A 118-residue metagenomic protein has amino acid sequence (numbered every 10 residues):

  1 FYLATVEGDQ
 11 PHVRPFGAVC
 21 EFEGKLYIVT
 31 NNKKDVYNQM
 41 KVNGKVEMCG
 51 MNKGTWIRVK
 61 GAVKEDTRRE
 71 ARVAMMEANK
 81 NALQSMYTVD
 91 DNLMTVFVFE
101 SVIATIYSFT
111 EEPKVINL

Functional and structural regions predicted by a protein language model:
F1-G8, V46-C49: A short, Trp-centered hydrophobic/proline-enriched beta-strand micro-motif
Q10, G54-T55, Y107: Short glycine/serine/proline-enriched coil/turn segments at secondary-structure junctions
Q10-H12, A62: Residue-level signal for well-ordered, solvent-exposed loop/turn and beta-edge residues enriched in charged/polar side
P11, K25-L26, A104: Hydrophobic residues embedded in beta-strands of well-ordered beta-sheets
P15-G17: Conserved beta-strand in the GNAT
V19-G54: A short mixed-secondary-structure module that forms the rim of ligand-binding clefts
R58-L118: Charged, gly/pro-rich active-site loop segments
